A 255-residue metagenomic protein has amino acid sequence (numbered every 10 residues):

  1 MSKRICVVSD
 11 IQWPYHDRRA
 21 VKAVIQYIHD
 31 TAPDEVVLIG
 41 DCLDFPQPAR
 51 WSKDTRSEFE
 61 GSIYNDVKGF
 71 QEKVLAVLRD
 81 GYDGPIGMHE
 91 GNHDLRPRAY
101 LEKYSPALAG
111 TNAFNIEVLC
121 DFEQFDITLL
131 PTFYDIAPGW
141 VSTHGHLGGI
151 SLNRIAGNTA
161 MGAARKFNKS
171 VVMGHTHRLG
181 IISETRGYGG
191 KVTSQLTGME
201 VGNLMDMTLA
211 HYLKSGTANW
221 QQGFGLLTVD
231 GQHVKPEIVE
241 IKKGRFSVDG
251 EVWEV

Functional and structural regions predicted by a protein language model:
M1-C6, Y134-V141: Beta-strand-turn-beta hairpins that frame and shape the catalytic cleft of phosphate-ester-processing enzymes
S2-R4, D30-T31, E240-W253: Polar, enzyme-active/binding microenvironments
K3, A32-D34, D83-P85, P138 (+1 more regions): Short coil/turn segments at beta-strand junctions that form active-site/ligand-binding loops
V7, V36-I39, P85-G91, L129 (+4 more regions): A structural signal for short, well-ordered beta-strand segments and their strand-loop junctions that often border
V8-E123: Core catalytic region of metal-dependent phosphoesterases/phosphodiesterases, especially metallo-beta-lactamase-like
R18-R19, E123-I127, S151-I155: Short gly/ser/thr-rich secondary-structure transition/capping motifs
L119-G139: Short acidic low-complexity segments
G139, T143-V239: Conserved beta-sheet core of the metallophosphoesterase superfamily
